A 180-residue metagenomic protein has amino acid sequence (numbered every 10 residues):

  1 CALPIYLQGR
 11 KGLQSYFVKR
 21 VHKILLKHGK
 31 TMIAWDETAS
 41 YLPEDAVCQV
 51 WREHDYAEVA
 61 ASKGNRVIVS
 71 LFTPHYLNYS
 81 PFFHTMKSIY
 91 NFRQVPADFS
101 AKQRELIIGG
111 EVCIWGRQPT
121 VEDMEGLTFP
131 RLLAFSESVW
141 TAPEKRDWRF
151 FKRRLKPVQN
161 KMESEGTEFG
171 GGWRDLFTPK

Functional and structural regions predicted by a protein language model:
C1-L3: Short, small-residue-biased leader/transition segments that mark boundaries at the very start of proteins
I5-K180: Substrate-binding groove of N-acetylhexosamine-processing glycoside hydrolases
